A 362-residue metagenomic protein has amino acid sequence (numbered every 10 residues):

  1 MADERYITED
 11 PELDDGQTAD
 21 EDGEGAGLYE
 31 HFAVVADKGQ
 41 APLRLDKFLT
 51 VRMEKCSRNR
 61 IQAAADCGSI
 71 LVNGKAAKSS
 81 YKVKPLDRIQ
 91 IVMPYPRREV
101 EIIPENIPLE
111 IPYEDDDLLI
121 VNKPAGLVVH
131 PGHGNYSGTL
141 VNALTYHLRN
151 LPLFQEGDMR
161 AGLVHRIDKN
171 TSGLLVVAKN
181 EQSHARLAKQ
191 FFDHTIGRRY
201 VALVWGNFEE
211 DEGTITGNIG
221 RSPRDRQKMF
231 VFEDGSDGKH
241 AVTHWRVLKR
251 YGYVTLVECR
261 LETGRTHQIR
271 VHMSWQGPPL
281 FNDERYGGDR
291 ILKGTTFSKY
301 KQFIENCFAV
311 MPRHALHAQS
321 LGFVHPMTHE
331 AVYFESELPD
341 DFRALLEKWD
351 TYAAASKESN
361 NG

Functional and structural regions predicted by a protein language model:
M1-P223, L338-D350, S356-K357, G362: RNA pseudouridine synthases
N59, V231, E284-R285: A short, aromatic/hydrophobic, helix- or strand-capping loop or linear motif that either lines the entrance/gate
V92-P94, D225-K228, H240, Y300-N306: Short Pro/Gly-enriched beta-strand edge/turn motifs at strand-loop
I111, V204, H244-V247, L280: Conserved hydrophobic positions within beta-strands
V121, V271, N282: Active-site flanking residues adjacent to catalytic metal/cofactor-binding acidic residues
L148-D158, E233-D237, L292-K299, F308-A309: Short, charged helix-to-loop "capping" segments that act as catalytic/coupling loops
G157-K189, I196-G197, G217-P278, A309-G362: The conserved catalytic core of RNA pseudouridine synthases
L280-F323: RNA substrate-recognition surfaces in RNA-acting enzymes
